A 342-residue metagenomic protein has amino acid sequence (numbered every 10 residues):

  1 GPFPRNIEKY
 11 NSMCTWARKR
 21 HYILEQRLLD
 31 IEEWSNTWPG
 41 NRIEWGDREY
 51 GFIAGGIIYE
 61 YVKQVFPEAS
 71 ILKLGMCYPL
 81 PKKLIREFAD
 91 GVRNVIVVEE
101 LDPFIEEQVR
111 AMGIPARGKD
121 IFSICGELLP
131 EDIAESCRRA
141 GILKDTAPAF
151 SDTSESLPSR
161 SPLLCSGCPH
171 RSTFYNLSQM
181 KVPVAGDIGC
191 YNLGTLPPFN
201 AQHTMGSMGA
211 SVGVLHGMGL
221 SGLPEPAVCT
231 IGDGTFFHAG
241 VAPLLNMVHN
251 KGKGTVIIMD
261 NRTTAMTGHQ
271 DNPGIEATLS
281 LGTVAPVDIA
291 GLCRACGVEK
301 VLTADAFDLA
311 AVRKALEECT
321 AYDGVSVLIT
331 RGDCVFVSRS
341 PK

Functional and structural regions predicted by a protein language model:
G1-L164, P169-H170, S178, V182 (+2 more regions): Flexible, low-complexity linker and terminal segments
R18-R48, G55, I188-L223, C229: Extended redox/cofactor-interaction regions of prokaryotic respiratory oxidoreductases
G56-I58, D187-C190, D260-T263: Short glycine-enriched loops at secondary-structure junctions
G141, S178-D187, V241-P243, M247-G252: Long, contiguous secondary-structure blocks with strong helical propensity
P148-V212, S221-P224: Active-site diphosphate/adenylate-binding microenvironment
T195-I329, R339-P341: Thiamine diphosphate
